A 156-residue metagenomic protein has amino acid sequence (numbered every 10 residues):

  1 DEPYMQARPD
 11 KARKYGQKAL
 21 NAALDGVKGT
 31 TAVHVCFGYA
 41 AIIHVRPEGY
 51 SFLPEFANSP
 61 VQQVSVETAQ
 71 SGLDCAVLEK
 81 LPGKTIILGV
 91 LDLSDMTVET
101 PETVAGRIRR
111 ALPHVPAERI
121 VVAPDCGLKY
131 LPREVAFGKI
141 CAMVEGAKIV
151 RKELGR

Functional and structural regions predicted by a protein language model:
D1-R156: Domain-level signal for soluble alpha/beta catalytic cores
